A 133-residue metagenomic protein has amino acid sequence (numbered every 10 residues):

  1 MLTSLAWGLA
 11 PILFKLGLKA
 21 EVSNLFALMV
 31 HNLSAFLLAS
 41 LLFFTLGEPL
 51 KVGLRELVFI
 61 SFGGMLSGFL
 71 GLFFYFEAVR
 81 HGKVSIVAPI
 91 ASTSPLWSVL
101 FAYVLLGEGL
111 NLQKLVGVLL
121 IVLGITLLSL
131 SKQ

Functional and structural regions predicted by a protein language model:
M1-L5, K19-L25, L33-F62, L72-H81 (+2 more regions): Membrane-interface interhelical linkers
L2, V30-S34, F62, L66 (+2 more regions): Hydrophobic residues within alpha-helical transmembrane segments of multi-pass solute transporters/permease subunits
G8, I12, S40, M65-F69 (+3 more regions): Hydrophobic/small/kink-forming positions within alpha-helical transmembrane segments of polytopic membrane proteins
P11-K15, Y75-F76, A102: Interfacial helix-capping/hinge residues at the ends of transmembrane alpha-helices
G17, A27, A78, I90 (+1 more regions): Hydrophobic/aromatic residues within transmembrane alpha-helices of multi-pass small-molecule transporters
S34-L38, I90-V104, L119-L120: Alpha-helical transmembrane segments of compact multi-pass small-molecule transporters, enriched in specific families
L72, I86-P89: Residue-level recognition of specific faces of alpha-helices
Q113-L130: Hydrophobic transmembrane alpha-helices of multi-pass small-molecule transport proteins
